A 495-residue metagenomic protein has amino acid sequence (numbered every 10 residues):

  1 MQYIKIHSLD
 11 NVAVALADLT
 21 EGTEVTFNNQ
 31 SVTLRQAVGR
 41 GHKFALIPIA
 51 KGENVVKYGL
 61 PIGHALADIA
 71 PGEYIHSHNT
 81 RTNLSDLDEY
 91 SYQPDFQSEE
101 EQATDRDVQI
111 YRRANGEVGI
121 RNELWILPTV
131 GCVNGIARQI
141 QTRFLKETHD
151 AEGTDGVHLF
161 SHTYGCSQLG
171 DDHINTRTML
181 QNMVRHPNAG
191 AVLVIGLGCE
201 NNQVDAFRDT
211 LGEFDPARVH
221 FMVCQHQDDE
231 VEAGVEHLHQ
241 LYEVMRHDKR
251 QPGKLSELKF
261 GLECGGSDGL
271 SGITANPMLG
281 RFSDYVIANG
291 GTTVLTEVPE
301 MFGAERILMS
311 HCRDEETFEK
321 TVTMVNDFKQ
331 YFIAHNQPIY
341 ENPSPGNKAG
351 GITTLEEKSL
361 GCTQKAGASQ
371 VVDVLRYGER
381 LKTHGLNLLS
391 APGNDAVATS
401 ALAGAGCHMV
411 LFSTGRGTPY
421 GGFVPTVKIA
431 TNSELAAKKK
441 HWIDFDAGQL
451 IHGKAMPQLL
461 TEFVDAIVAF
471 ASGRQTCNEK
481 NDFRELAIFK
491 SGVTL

Functional and structural regions predicted by a protein language model:
M1-M409, R416-L495: Metallocofactor- and cofactor-centric catalytic cores in central/energy metabolism, strongly enriched
